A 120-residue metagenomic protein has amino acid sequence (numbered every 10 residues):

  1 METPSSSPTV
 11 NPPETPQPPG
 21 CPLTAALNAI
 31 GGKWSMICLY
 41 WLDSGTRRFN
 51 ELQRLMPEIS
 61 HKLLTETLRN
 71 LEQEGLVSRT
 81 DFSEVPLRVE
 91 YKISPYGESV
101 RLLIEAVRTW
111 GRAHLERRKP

Functional and structural regions predicted by a protein language model:
M1-P19, L55: Recognition helices and adjacent regulatory flanks at domain boundaries
E2-V10, Y40, E98-P120: Amphipathic alpha-helical dimerization/coiled-coil segments that flank or bridge DNA-binding/regulatory modules
P16-L63, S83-E90: N-terminal helix-turn-helix DNA-binding core of bacterial DNA-binding proteins
A25, R54, E66, L102-E105 (+1 more regions): Generic recognition of well-ordered alpha-helical segments within structured catalytic/regulatory domains
L64, L68-L71: Basic amphipathic alpha-helical segments that dock to polyanions
S83-A106: Basic, amphipathic "hinge/linker" alpha-helix immediately C-terminal to the N-terminal HTH DNA-binding motif
